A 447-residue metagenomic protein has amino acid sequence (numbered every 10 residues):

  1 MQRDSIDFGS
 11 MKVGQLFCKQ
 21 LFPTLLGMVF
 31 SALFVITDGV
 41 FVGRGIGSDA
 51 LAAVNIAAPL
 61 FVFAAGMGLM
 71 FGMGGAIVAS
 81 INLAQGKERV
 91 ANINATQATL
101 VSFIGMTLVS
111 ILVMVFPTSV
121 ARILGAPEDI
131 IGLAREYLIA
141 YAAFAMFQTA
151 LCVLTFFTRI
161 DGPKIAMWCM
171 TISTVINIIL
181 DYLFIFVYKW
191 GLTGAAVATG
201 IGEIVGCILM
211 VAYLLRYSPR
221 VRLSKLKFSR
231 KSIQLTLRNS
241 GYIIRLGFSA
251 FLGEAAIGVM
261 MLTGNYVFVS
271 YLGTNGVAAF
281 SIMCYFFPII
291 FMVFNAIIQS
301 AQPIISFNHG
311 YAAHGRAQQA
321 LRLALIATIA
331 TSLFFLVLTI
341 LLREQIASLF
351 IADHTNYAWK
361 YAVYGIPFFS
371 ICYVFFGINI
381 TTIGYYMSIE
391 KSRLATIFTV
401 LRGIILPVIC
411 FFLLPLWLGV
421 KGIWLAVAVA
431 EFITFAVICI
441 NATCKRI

Functional and structural regions predicted by a protein language model:
M1-L21, A79-F144, K189-G247, I305-C372 (+1 more regions): Short alpha-helical transmembrane segments in multi-pass integral membrane proteins
F8-I46, P59-G74, V78, F103-S110 (+4 more regions): N-terminal transmembrane alpha-helices
K19-D38, A140, R159, S173 (+5 more regions): Transmembrane helical elements of multi-pass membrane transporters/channels
G27, S31, V35-V42, A65-G72 (+18 more regions): Alpha-helical transmembrane segments and their lipid-water interface positions in multi-pass membrane proteins
L33-L51, A121-E128, L183-W190, F251 (+5 more regions): Helix-terminus/linker motif at the lipid-water interface of multi-pass membrane proteins
V42-V62, N94, E128-E136, L192-T193 (+4 more regions): Interfacial/gating helices of multi-pass transporter permease domains
L51-I111, Q148-A166, A279-V337, L341 (+1 more regions): Small-residue-rich hydrophobic transmembrane alpha-helices
G72, Y141-R159, A166-N177, A195-V211 (+4 more regions): Short runs within selected transmembrane alpha-helices of multi-pass transporters and secretion channels
